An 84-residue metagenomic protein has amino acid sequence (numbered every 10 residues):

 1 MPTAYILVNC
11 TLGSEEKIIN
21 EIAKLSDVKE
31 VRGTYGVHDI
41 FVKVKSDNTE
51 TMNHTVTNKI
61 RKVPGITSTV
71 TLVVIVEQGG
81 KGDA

Functional and structural regions predicted by a protein language model:
M1-A84: A compositional/biophysical signature of low hydrophobicity enriched in polar/charged and small residues
